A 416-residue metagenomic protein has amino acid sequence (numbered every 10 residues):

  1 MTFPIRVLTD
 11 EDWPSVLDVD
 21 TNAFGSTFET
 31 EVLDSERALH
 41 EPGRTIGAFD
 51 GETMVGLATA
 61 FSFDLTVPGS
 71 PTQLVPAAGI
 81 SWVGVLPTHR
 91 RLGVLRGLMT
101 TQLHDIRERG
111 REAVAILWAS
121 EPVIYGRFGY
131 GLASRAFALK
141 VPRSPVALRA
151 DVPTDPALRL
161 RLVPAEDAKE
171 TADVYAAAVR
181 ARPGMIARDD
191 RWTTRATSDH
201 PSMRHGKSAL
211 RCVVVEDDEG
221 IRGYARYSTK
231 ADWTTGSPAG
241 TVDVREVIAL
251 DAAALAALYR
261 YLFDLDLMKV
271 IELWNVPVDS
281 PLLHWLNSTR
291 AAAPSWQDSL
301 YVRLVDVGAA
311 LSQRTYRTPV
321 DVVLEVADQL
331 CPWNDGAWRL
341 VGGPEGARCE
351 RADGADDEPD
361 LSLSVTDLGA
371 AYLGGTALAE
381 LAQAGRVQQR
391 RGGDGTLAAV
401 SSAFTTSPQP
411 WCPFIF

Functional and structural regions predicted by a protein language model:
M1-S62, P68-G79, A147-A196, A239-V242: Short amphipathic alpha-helix that is part of the acyltransferase structural core
T2-P4, T9, T154-F416: Intrinsically disordered, low-complexity, positively biased terminal segments
I80-R91, S120, T241-D251, D367: A short, internal acetyl-CoA/4′-phosphopantetheine-binding micro-motif in the GNAT/acyltransferase core
W82-H104, E108, D251-F263: Conserved acetyl-CoA-binding loop-helix of GNAT-fold acetyltransferases
M99, H104-A119, D266-P277: Conserved GNAT acetyl-CoA-binding A-motif
E108-A113, W118-L139, V278-P294: Conserved active-site alpha-helix within GNAT-family acetyltransferase domains
